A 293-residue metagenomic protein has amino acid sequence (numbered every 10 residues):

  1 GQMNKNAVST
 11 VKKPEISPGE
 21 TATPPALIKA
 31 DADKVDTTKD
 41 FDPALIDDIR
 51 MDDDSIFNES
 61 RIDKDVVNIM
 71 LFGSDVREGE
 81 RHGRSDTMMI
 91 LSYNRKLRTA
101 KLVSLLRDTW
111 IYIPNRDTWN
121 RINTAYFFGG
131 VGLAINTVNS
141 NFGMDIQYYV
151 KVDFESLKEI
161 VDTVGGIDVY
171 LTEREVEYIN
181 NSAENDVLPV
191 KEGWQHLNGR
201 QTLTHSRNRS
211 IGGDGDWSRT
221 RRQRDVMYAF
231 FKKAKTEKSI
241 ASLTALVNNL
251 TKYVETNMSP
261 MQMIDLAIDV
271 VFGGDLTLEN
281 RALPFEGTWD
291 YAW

Functional and structural regions predicted by a protein language model:
G1-W293: Non-catalytic, solvent-exposed segments at the cell envelope interface
